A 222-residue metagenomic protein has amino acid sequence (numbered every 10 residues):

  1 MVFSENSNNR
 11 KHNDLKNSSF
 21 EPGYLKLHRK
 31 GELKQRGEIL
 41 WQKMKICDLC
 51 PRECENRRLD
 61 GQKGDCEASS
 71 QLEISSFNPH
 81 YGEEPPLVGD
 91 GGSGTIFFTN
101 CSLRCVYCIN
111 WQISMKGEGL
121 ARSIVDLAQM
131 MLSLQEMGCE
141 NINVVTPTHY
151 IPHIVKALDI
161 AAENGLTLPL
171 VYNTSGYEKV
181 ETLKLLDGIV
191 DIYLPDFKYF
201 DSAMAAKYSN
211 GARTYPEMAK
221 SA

Functional and structural regions predicted by a protein language model:
M1-G92: Flexible, acidic/Gly-rich N-terminal and inter-domain linker regions that tether and position cofactor-handling modules
S4, R29-E32, A121-I124, K179 (+1 more regions): General structural signal for secondary-structure boundaries
G37, W41, A121, R213: Charge-dense, low-complexity intrinsically disordered segments
R52-E55, L59, V106, N110 (+2 more regions): Generic secondary-structure signature for well-ordered alpha-helical cores
C66-I192, D201-S202: Conserved Radical SAM active-site core
L185-L194, Y199-A222: C-terminal scaffold of the Radical SAM
